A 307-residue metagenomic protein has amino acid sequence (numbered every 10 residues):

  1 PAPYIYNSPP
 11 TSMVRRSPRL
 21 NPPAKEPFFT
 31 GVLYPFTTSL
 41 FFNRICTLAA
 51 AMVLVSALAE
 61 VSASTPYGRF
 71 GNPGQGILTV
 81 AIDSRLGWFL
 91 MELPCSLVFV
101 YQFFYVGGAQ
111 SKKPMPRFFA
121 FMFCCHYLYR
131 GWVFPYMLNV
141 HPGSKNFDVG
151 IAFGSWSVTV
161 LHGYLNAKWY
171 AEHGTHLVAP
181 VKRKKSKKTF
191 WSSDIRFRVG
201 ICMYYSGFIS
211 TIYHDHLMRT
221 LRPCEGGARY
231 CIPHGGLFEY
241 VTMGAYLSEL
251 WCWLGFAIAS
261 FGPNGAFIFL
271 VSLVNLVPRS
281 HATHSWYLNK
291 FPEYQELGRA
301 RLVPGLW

Functional and structural regions predicted by a protein language model:
P1-G107: N-terminal signal-anchor/initial transmembrane insertion module of eukaryotic multi-pass membrane proteins
V14, P18-L58, Q102, K112 (+3 more regions): Hydrophobic transmembrane alpha-helices
L58-N72, V106-G107, L128-P142, L165-V178 (+2 more regions): Juxtamembrane interfacial secondary-structure elements that flank transmembrane helices in multi-pass membrane proteins
R69-W88, S144-G154, Y230-F238, R299-L306: Juxtamembrane helix-capping/reentrant segments at transmembrane boundaries
W88, F123-H126, S272: Seven-transmembrane alpha-helical bundle of G-protein-coupled receptors
S111-E172: Hydrophobic alpha-helical segments and helix pairs
